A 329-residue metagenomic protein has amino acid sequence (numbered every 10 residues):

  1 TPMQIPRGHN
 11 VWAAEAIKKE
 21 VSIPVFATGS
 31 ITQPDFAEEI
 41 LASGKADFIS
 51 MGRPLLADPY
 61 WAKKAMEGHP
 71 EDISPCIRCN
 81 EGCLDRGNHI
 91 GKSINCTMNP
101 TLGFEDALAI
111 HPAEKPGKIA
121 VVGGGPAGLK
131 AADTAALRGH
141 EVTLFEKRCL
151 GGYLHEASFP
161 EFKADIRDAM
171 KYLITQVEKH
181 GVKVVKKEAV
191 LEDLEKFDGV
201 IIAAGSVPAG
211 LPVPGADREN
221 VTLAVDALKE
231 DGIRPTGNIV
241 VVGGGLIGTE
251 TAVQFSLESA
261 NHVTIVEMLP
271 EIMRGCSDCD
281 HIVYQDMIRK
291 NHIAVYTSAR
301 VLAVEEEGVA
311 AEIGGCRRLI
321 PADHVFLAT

Functional and structural regions predicted by a protein language model:
T1, L154-F159, V213-G215: Short acidic, glycine/proline-rich loop/turn micro-motifs
T1-V122, P126, T134-L137, V142 (+2 more regions): Flavin-dependent oxidoreductase catalytic cores
I17, I40, G52, V177 (+5 more regions): Hydrophobic, well-ordered secondary-structure elements that form the walls of internal hydrophobic environments
T32-D35, L56, A189-E192, A227-E230 (+1 more regions): Short acidic loop-to-helix transition motifs that present clustered carboxylates
A46, V177, F197-D198, A322-D323: Local beta-strand N-terminus motif with an aromatic residue
A113-F145, L150, V185-E192, K196 (+3 more regions): Rossmann-like dinucleotide/flavin-binding elements
E141-H180, A252-A299: Rossmann-like dinucleotide-binding cores of NAD(P)H-dependent redox enzymes
M170, V185-A189, L223-V225, T297-A299 (+1 more regions): Short loop/edge segments at beta-strand edges and connector loops that shape dinucleotide/nucleotide cofactor-binding
